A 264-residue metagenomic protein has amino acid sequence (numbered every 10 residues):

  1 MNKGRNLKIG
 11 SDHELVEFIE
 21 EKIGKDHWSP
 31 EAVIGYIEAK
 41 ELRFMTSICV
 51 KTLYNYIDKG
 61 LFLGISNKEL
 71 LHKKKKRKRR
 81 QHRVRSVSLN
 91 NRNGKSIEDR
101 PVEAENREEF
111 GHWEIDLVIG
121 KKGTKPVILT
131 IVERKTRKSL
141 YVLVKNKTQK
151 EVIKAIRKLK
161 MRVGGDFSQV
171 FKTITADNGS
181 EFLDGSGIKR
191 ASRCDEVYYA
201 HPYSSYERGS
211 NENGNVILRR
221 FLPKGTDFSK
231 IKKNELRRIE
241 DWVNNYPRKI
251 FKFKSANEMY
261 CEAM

Functional and structural regions predicted by a protein language model:
M1-S210, N215-D227, D241, R248 (+1 more regions): Secondary-structure boundary/capping micro-motif
F228-K232: Conserved, non-catalytic sequence blocks in retroelement Pol enzymes and Pol-derived host proteins
E235: Catalytic phosphate/metal-binding cores of nucleic-acid and nucleotide-processing enzymes, i.e., regions that mediate
F251-F253: Acidic/polar loop patches that form or flank catalytic/metal-binding clefts of enzymes that bind anionic ligands
S255-M264: Charge-patterned, long linear interaction tracts outside catalytic cores
